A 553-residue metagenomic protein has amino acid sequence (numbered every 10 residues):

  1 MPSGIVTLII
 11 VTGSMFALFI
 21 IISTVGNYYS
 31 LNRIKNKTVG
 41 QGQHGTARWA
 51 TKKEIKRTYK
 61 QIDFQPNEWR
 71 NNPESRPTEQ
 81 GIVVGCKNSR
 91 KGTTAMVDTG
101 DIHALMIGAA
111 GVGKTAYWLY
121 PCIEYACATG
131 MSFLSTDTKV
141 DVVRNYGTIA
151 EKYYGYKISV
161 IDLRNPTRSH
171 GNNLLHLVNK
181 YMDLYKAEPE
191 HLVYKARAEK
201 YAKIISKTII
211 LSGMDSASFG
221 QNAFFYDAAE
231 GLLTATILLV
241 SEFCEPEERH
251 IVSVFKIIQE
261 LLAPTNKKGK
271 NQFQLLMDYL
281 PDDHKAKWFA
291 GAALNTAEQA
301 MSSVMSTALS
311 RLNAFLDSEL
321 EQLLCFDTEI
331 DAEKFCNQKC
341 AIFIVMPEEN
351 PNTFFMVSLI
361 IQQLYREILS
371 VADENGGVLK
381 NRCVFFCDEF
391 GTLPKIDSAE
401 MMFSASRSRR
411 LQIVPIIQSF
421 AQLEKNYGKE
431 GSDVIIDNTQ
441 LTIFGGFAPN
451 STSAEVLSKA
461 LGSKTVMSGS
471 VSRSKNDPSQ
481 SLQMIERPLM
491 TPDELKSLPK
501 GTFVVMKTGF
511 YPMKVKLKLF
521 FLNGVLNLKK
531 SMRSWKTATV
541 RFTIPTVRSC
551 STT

Functional and structural regions predicted by a protein language model:
M1-V112, A116-E124, T129, T167 (+1 more regions): Basic- and hydrophobic-enriched, low-structure N-terminal and domain-boundary segments that flank ATP-binding catalytic
G40-T46, V345, Q440, V505: A composition-driven signal for long, intrinsically disordered, charge-rich low-complexity tracts
K60, R70-N71, F355, F390 (+1 more regions): A short glycine-/small-residue-rich loop at the edge of a beta-strand within enzyme catalytic domains
V83-K91, A95-L411, N426-K429, P488-K514 (+1 more regions): P-loop NTPase motor domains
F403-V504: Conserved ATP-driven motor cores of ASCE-family P-loop NTPases powering translocation/secretion/packaging/pilus
K518: Short, surface-exposed polybasic-aromatic patches that bind anionic ligands, especially phosphate groups
